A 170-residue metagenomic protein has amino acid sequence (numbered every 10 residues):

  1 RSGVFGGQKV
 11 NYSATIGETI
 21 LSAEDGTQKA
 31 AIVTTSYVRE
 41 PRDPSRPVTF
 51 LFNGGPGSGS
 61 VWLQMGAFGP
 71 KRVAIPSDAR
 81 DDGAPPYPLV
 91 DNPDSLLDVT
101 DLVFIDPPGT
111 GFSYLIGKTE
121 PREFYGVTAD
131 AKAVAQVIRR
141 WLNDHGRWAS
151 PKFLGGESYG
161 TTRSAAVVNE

Functional and structural regions predicted by a protein language model:
R1-P41: N-terminal cap/lid segment of alpha/beta-hydrolase-fold proteins
A14, L21, T100-V103, S164: Low-complexity, glycine/serine/threonine/alanine-rich intrinsically disordered linker and propeptide segments
D25-A31, E123-A135, Y159-S164: Phosphate/oxyanion-binding active-site loops and adjacent basic polyanion-contact surfaces
G26-E123: N-terminal cap/lid subdomain of alpha/beta-hydrolase-fold enzymes
T34-Y37, P70-V73, D82, A135-L142 (+1 more regions): Short, well-ordered amphipathic alpha-helices
S95-T100, P107, E123-D144: Alpha/beta-hydrolase active-site loop
F112, G156-N169: Glycine-rich nucleophile elbow surrounding the catalytic serine of serine-hydrolase chemistry
G146-Y159: Alpha/beta-hydrolase fold nucleophile elbow
